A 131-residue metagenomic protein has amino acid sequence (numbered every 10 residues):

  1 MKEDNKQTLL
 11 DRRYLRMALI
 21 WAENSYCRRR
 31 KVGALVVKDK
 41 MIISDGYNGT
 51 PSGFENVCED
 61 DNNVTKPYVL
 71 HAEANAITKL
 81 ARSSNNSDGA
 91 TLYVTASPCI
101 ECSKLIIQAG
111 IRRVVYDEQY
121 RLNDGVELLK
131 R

Functional and structural regions predicted by a protein language model:
M1-R131: Zinc-dependent deaminase catalytic domain
